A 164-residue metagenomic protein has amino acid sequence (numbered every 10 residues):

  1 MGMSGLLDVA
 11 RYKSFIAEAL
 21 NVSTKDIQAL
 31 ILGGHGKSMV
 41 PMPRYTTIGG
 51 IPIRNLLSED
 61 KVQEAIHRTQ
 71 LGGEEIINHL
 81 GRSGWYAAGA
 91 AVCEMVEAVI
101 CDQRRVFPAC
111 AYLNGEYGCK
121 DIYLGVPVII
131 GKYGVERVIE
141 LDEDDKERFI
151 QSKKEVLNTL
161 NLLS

Functional and structural regions predicted by a protein language model:
M1-M3: Flexible, glycine/proline-enriched loop segments at strand-loop-helix junctions that form or flank small-ligand binding
L6-S164: C-terminal substrate-binding/catalytic lobe of Rossmann-fold NAD(P)-dependent dehydrogenases
